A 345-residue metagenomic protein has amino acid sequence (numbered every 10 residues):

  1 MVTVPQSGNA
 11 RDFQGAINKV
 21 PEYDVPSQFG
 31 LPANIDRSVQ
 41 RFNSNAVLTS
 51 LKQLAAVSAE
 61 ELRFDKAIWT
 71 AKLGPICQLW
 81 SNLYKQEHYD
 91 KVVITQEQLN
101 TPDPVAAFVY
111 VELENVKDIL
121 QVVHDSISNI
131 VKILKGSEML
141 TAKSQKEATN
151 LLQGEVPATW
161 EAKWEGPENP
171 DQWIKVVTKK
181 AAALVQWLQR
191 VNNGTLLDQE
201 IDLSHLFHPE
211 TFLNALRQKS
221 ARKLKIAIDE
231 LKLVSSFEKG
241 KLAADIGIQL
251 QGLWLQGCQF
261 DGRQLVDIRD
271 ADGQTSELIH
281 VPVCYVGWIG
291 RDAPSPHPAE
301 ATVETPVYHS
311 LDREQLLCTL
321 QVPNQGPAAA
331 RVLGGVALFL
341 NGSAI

Functional and structural regions predicted by a protein language model:
M1-I345: Long C-terminal appendages of very large multidomain proteins
